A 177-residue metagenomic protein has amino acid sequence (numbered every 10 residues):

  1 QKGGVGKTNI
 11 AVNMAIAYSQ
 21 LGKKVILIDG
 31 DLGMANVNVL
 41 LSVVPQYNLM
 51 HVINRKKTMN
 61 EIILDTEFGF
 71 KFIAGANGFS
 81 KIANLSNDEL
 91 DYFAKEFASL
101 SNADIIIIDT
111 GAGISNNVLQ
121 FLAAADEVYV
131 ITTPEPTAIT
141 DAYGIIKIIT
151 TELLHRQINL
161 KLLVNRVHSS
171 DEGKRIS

Functional and structural regions predicted by a protein language model:
Q1-D31: Walker A/P-loop phosphate-binding motif and the immediately C-terminal alpha-helix
Q1-K7, I73, A103, I108: Structured catalytic core of nucleotide-sugar glycosyltransferases
G3, G30-L32, F68, N77-G78 (+3 more regions): Short, ordered loop/turn segments at secondary-structure junctions
G4-G6, K81-N84, S170-E172: A generic structural signal for short coil/turn motifs at secondary-structure boundaries
A17, E96-S99, I145-E152: A generic secondary-structure signal
L27-D104, L154: P-loop/Walker-type NTP enzyme "switch/lid" segment
T110-S177: Conserved catalytic-core segment of NTP-binding enzymes
